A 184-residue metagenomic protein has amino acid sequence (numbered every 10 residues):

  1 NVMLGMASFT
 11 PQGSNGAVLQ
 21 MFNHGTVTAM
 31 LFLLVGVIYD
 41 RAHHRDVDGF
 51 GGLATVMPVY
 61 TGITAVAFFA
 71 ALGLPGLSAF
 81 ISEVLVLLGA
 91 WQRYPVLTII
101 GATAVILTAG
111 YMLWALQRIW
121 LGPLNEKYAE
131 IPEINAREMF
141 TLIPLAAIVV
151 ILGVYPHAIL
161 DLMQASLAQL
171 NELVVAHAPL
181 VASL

Functional and structural regions predicted by a protein language model:
N1-E130: Functional transmembrane alpha-helices
M57-Y60, M112-L184: Cytoplasmic/organellar membrane-interface segments at the starts of transmembrane helices in multi-pass inner-membrane
